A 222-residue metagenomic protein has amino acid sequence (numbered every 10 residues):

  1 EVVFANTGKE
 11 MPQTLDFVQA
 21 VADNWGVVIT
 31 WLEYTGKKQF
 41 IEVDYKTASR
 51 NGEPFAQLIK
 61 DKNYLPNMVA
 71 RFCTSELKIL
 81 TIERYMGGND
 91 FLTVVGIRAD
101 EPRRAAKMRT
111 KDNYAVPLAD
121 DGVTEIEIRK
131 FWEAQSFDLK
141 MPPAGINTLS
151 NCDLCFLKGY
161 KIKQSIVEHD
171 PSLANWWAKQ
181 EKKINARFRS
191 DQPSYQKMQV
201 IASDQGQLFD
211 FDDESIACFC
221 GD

Functional and structural regions predicted by a protein language model:
E1-D222: Nucleotide-activated chemistry modules centered on ATP-dependent adenylation/adenylyltransferase
